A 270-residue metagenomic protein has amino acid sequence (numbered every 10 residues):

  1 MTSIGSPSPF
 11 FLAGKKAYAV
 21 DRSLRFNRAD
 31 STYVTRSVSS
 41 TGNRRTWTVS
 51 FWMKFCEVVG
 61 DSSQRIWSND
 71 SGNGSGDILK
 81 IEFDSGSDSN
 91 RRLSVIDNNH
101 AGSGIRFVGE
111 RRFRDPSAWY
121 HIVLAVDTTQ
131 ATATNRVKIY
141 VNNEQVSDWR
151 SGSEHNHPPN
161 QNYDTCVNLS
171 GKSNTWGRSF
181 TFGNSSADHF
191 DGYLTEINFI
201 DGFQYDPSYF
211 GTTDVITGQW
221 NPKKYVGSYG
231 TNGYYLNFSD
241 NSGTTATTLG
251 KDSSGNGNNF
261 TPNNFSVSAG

Functional and structural regions predicted by a protein language model:
T2-R22, A29-S31, A131-A133, K138 (+2 more regions): Extended recognition patches within non-cytosolic domains
S3-R28, S50-V59, I78-D164, A269-G270: Extracellular glycan-interaction surfaces
K16, G42-N43, G86-S87, D115 (+2 more regions): Extracellular/periplasmic catalytic domains that process cell-envelope and extracellular macromolecules
N27, W52-K54, D70, D84 (+6 more regions): Structured loops at beta-to-helix junctions and adjacent beta-edge loops in soluble globular domains
N27-W47, S103-F113, G183-S186, N221-G227: Short surface loop/edge beta-strand patches of beta-sandwich-type extracellular domains that form ligand-contact sites
R44-S50, I78, N90, W119-H121 (+4 more regions): Extracellular structured ligand-interaction cores
D70-G76, Y163-D164, L169, F265-G270: Short, intrinsically disordered, charge-balanced linker/junction segments flanking boundaries in proteins
D164-L194: Extracellular glycan-interaction patches encoded by glycine-rich segments
